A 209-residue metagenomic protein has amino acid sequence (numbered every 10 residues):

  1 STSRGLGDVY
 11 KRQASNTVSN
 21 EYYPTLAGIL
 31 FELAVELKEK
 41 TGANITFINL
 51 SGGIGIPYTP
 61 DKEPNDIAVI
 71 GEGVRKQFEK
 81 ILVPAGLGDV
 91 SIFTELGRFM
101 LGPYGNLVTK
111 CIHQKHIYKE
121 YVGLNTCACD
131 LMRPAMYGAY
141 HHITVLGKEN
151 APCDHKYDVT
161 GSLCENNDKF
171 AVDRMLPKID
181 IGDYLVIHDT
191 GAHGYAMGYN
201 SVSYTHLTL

Functional and structural regions predicted by a protein language model:
S1-Y10, H206-L209: Single conserved hydrophobic/aromatic residue that forms the stacking wall/gate of nucleotide- or nucleobase-binding
D8, A43-I45, D89: A general structural motif
D8-Y23, N49-D66, G97: Active-site-proximal beta-alpha loop/turn segments in soluble metabolic enzymes
N16-E36, N125: Active-site pocket-lining/capping segments in soluble small-molecule metabolic enzymes
E21, T25, I29, N65 (+6 more regions): Conserved active-site and cofactor/substrate-binding residues in soluble primary-metabolism enzymes
I29-I81: Acidic, glycine-rich loop-and-beta core segments that form the ion-binding/anion-interacting portion of active sites
L82, L87-L207: Charged (often Lys/Glu-rich) extended helix/loop segments that serve as interaction or gating elements
